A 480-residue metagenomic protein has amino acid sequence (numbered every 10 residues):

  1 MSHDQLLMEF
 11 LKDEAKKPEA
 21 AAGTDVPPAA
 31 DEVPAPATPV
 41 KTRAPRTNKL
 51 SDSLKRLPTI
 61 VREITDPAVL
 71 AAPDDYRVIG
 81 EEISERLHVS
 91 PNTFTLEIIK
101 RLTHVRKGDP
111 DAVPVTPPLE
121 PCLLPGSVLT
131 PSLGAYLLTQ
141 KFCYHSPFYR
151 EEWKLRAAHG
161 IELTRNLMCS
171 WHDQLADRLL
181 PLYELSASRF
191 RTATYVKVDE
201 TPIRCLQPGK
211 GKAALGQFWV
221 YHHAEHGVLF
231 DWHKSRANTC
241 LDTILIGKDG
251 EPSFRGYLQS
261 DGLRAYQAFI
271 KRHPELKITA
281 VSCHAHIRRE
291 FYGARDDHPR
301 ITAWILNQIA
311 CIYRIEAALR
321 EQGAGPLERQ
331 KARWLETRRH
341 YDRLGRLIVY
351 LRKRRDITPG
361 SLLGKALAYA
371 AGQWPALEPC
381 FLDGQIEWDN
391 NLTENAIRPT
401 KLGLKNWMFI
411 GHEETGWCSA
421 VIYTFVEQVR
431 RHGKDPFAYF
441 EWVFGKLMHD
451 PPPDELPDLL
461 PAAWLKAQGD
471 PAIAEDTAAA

Functional and structural regions predicted by a protein language model:
M1-P125, K197-V198, I473-A480: Short, flexible loop/hinge motifs at secondary-structure junctions
M8, A158-I161, A176-S260, R264-R272: RNase H-like nuclease fold core
V69-A72, V105-R106, L137, E151 (+8 more regions): Mobile genetic element proteins and their domesticated derivatives, centered on retroelements and DNA transposons
V78-G80, P114-P117, C205-Q207, L229-D231 (+5 more regions): Short helix/loop capping segments that flank catalytic or ligand/cofactor-binding pockets
P91-T194, V426: Short, positively charged, Gly/Tyr-enriched micro-motifs that form contact patches at catalytic or ligand/partner
Q140-P147, G211-G227, C283-H284, I422-Q428: Short conserved beta-strand segments at catalytic cores or DNA/RNA-binding microdomains of nucleic-acid binding
V196, Y257, G262-L263, K271-Q308: Conserved beta-strand -> loop -> alpha-helix junction used to position metal-binding or nucleic-acid-contacting
S253, G262-A265, N307-A480: Acidic/histidine-rich catalytic cores and adjacent linkers of DNA breakage/strand-transfer/modification proteins
